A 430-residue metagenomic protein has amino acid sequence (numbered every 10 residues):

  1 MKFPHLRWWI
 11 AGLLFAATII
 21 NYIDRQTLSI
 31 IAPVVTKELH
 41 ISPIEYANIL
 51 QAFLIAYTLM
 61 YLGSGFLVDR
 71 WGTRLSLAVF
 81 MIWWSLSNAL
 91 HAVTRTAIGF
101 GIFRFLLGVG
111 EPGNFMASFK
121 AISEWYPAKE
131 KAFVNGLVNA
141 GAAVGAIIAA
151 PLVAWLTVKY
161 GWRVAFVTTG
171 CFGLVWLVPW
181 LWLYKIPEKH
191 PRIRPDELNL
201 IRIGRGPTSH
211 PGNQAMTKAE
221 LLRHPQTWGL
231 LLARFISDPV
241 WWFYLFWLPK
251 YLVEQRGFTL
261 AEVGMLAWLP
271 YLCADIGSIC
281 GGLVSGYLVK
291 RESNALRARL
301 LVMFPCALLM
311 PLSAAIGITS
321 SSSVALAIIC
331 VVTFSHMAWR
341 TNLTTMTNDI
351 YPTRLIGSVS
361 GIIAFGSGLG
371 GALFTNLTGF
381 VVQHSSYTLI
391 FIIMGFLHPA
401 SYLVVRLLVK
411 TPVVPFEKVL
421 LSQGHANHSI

Functional and structural regions predicted by a protein language model:
L28-S29, H224-I279, H336, R340 (+1 more regions): Extracytoplasmic gate region of multi-pass secondary transporters
H40, G72, V93-G99, G110 (+4 more regions): Helix-breaking motifs and short loop linkers at transmembrane-helix boundaries and internal kinks in secondary membrane
L59-I98: Conserved MFS/SLC helix-loop-helix module at the cytosolic interface between two early adjacent transmembrane helices
L75-A89, R297-A314, G395: Structural signature of the two symmetry-related core transmembrane helices
F103-A143: Cytoplasmic helix-loop-helix junction between adjacent transmembrane helices in 12-TM secondary transporters
V138-P191: Helix-loop-helix hairpin linking two adjacent transmembrane segments in secondary transporters
S278, N348-H384: A late C-terminal transmembrane helix in Major Facilitator Superfamily
L296-N342: C-terminal transmembrane helical hairpin of 12-TM major facilitator-type secondary transporters
